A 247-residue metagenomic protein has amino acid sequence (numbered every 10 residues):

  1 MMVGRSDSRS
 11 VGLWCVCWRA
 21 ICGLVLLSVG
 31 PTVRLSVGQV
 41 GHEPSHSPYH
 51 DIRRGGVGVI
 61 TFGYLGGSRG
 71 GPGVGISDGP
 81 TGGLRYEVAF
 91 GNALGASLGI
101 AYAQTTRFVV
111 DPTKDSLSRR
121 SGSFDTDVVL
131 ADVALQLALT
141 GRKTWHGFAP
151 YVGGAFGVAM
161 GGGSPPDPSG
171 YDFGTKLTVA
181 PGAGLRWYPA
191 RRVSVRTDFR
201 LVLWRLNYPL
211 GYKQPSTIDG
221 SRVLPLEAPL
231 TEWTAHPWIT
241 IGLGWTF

Functional and structural regions predicted by a protein language model:
M1-I52: Cleavable N-terminal export/targeting peptides
L35-F90, G163, V223, H236-F247: Short glycine/proline- and aromatic-enriched beta-strand/turn motifs that initiate or cap beta-hairpins
S47, R69-G75, R120-T126, G141-K143 (+2 more regions): Outer-membrane beta-barrel domain signature
G58-Y64, L98-Y102, V152-V158, A183-L185 (+1 more regions): Transmembrane beta-barrel strands of outer-membrane/channel proteins
G70-G75, F108-D115, G162-G170, Y208-P215: Outer-membrane beta-barrel translocator domains and adjoining extracellular loop/strand segments of Gram-negative
E87-P168, K176, P189, H236-F247: Gram-negative (and chloroplast) outer-membrane scaffold detector with strong preference for beta-barrel transmembrane
P168-Y171, T175-G184: A contiguous pocket-lining binding segment that forms or flanks enzyme active sites
A190-F247: Predominantly the C-terminal beta-signal and adjacent terminal strand-loop region of outer-membrane beta-barrel
